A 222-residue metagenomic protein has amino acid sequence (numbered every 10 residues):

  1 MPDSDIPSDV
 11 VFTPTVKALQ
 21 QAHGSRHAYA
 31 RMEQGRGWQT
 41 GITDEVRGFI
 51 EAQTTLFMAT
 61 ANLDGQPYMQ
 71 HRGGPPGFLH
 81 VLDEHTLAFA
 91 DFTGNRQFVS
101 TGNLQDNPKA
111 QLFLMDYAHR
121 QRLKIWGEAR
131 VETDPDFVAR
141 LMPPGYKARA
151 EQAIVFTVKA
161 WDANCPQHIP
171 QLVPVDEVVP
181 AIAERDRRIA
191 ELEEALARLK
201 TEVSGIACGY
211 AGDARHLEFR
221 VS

Functional and structural regions predicted by a protein language model:
M1-S222: Binding-site signature for planar aromatic cofactors or substrates
